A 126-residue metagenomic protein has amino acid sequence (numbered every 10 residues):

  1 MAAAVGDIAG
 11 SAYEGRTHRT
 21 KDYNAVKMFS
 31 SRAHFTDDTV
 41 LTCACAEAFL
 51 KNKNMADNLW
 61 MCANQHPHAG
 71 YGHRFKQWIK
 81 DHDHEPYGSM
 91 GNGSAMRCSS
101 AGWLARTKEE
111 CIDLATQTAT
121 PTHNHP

Functional and structural regions predicted by a protein language model:
M1-P126: Structured, active/binding-site neighborhoods that engage oxygen-rich ligands
